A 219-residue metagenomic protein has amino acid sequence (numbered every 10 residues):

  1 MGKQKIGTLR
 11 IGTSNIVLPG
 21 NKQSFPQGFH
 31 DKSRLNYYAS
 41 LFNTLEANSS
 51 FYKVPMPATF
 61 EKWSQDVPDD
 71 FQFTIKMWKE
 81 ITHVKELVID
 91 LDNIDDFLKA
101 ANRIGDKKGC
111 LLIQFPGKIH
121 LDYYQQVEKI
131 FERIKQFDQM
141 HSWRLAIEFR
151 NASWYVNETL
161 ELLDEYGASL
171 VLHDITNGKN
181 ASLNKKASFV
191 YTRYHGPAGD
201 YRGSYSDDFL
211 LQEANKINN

Functional and structural regions predicted by a protein language model:
M1-N219: Residues lining hydrophobic/aromatic ligand-binding pockets adjacent to catalytic sites
